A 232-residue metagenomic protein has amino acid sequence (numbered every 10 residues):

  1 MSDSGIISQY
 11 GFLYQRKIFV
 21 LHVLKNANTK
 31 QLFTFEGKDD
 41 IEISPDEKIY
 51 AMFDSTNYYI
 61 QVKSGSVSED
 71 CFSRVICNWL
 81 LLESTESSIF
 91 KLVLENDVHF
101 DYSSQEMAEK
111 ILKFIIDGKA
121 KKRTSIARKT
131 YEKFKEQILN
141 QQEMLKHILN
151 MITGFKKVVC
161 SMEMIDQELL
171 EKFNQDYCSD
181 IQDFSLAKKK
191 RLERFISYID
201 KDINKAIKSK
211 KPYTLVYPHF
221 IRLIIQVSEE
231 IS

Functional and structural regions predicted by a protein language model:
M1-I6, S64-S232: Acidic metal-coordinating catalytic centers involved in nucleic-acid phosphodiester chemistry
S8-C77: Catalytic centers of nucleases
